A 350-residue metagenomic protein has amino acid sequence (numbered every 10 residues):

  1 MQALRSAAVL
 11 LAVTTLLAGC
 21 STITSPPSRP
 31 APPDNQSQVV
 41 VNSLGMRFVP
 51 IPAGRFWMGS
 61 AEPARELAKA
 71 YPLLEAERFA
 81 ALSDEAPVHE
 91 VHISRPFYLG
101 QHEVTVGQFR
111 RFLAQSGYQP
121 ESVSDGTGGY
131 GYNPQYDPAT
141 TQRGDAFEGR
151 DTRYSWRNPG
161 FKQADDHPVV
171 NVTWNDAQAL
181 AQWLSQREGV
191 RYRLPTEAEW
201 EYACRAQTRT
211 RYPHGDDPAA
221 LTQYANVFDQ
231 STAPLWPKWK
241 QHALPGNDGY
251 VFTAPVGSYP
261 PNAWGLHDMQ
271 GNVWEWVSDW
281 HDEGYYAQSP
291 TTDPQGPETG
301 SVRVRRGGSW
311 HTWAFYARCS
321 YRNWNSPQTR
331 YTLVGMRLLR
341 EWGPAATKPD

Functional and structural regions predicted by a protein language model:
A3-L4, V9-F147, W174-N175, Q182 (+1 more regions): Short, compositionally biased
L10, Q36, G45, N262 (+2 more regions): Hydrophobic alpha-helical context, especially transmembrane and signal-peptide helices
P52-A53, P87, E103, P168 (+3 more regions): Proline-centered helix-kink/hinge sites
W57, E62-E66, A70-A81, Q119 (+2 more regions): Functional-site microenvironments in short loops/helix caps that host divalent-cation chemistry
